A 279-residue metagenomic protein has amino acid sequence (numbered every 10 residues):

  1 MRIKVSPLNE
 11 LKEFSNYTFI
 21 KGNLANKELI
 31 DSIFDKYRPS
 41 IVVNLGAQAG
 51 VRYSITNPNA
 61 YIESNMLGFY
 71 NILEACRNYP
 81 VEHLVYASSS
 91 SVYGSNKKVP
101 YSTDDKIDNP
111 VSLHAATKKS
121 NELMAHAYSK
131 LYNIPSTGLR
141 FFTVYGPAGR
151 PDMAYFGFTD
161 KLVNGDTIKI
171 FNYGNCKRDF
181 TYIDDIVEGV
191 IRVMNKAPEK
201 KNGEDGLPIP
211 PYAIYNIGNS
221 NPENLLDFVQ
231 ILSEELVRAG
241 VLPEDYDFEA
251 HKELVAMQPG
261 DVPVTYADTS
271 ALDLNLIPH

Functional and structural regions predicted by a protein language model:
M1-V144, M194, E223, Q230-I231 (+1 more regions): N-terminal Rossmann-like NAD(P)+-binding domain of SDR-like oxidoreductases, especially those catalyzing
K4, N26, A154-Y155, I186: Amphipathic coiled-coil/heptad-repeat helices and related helical stalk/stem segments that mediate oligomerization
T18, G22, L162-H279: C-terminal substrate-binding subdomain of Rossmann-fold SDR/epimerase-dehydratase oxidoreductases
Y61, Y101, R150, F156 (+2 more regions): Aromatic/pi-system hotspot detector in well-structured domains
S95-K97, P147-G149, M153, A271: Short beta-loop-alpha junction of Rossmann-like oxidoreductase domains
A125, F158, L272-D273: Structural element of the ATP-grasp superfamily
G146, R150, D179-Y182: Active-site helix-initiating loop/hinge in glycosyltransferases
